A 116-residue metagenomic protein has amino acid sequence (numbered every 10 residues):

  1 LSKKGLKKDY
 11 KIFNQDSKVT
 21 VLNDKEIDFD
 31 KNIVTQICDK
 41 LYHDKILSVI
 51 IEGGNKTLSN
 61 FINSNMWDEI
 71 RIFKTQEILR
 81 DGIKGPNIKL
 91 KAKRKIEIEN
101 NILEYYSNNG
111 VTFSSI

Functional and structural regions predicted by a protein language model:
L1-I116: Enzymes that bind and transform nitrogen-containing heteroaromatic metabolites
